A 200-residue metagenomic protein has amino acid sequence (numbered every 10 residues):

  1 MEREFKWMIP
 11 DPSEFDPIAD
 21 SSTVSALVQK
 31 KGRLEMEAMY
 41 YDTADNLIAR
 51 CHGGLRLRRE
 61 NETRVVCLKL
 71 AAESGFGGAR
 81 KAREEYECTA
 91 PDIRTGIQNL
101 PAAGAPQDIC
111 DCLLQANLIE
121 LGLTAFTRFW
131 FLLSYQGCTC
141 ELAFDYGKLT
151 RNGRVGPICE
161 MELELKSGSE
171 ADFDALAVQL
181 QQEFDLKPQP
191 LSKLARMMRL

Functional and structural regions predicted by a protein language model:
M1-L200: Phosphate-end processing signature that detects enzymes handling 5′-triphosphorylated RNA and polyphosphate
